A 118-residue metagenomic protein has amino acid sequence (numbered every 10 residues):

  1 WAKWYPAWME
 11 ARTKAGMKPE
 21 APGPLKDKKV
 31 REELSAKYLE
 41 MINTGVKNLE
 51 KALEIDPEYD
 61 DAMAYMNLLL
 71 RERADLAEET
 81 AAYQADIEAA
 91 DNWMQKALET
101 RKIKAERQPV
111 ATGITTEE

Functional and structural regions predicted by a protein language model:
W1-K51, R71-T100: Short coil/linker segments at helix-helix boundaries
A105-E118: Compositionally biased, proline/threonine/alanine/serine-rich low-complexity intrinsically disordered stretches
